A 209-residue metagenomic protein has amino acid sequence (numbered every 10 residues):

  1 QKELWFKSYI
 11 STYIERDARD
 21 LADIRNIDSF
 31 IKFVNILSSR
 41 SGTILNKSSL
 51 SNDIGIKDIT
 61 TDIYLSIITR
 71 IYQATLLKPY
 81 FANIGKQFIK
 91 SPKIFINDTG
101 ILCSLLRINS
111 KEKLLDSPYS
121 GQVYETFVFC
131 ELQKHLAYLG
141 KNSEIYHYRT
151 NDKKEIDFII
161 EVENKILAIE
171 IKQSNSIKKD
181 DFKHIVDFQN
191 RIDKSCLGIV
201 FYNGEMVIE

Functional and structural regions predicted by a protein language model:
K2-I166: Accessory nucleic acid-recognition modules appended to NTPase machines
I169: Conserved beta3 VAIK motif of the Hanks protein kinase fold
Q173-E209: Catalytic cores of nucleic-acid endonucleases
